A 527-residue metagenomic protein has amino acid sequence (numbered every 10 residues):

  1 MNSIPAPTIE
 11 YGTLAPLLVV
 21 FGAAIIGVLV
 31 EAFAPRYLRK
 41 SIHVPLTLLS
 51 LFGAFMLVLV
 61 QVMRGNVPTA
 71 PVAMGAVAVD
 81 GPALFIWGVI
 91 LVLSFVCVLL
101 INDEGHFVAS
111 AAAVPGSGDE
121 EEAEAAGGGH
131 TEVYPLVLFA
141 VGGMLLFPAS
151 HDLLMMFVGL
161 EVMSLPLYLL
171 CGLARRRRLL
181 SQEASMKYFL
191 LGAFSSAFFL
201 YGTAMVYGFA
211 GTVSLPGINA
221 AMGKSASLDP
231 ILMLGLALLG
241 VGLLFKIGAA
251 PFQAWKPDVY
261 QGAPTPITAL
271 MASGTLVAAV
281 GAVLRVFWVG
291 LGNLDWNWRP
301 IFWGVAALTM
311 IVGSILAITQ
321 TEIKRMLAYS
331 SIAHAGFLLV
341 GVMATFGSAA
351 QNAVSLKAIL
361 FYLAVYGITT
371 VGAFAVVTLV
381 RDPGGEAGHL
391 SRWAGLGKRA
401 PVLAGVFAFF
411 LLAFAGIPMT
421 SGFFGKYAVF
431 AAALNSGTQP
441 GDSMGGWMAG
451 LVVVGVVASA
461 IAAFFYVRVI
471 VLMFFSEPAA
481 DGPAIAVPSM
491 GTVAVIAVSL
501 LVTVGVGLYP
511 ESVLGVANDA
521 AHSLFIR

Functional and structural regions predicted by a protein language model:
M1-R527: Alpha-helical transmembrane segments of multi-pass membrane proteins predominantly involved in bioenergetics
